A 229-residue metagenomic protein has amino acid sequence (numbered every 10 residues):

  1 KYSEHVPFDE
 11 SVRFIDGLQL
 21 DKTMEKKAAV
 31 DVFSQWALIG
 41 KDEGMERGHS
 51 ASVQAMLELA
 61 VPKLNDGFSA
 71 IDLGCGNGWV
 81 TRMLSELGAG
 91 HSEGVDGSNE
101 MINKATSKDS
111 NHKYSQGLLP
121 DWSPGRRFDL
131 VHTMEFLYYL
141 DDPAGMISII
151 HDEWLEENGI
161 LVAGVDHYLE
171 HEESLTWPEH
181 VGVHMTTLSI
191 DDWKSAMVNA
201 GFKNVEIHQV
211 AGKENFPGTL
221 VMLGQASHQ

Functional and structural regions predicted by a protein language model:
Y2-K63, L169-E170: Conserved class I S-adenosyl-L-methionine
I71-D121: Class I SAM-dependent methyltransferase SAM/SAH-binding core
H132: A conserved beta-strand element that flanks and buttresses the S-adenosyl-L-methionine
A144-E157: A short glycine-rich, Lys/Arg-flanked "PGG" loop and its adjoining helix->strand segment in the class I
N158-V165: Conserved beta-strand signature within the Rossmann-like core of class I S-adenosyl-L-methionine
D166-H184: Short, glycine-/aromatic-enriched active-site segment of Class I SAM-dependent methyltransferases
M185-A200: Short alpha-helix
Q209-Q229: Core SAM-dependent methyltransferase catalytic element
